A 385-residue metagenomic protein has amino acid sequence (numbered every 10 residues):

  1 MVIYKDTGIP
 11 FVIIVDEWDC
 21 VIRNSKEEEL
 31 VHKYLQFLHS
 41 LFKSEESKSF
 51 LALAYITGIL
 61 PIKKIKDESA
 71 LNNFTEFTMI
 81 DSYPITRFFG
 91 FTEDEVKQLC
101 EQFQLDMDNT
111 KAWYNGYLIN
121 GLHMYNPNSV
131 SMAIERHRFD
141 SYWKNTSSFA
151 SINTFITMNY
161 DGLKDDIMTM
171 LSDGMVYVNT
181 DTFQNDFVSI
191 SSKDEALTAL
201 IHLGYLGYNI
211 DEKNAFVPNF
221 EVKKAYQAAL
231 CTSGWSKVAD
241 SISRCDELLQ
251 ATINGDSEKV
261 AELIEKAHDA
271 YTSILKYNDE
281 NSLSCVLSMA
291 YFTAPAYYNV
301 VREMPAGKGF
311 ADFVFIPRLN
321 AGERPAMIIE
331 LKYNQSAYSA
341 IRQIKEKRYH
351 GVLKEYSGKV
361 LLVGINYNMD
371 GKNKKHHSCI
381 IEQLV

Functional and structural regions predicted by a protein language model:
M1-D279, A294-Y297: Phosphate-binding site recognition
V2-T7, P295-G322: Active-site metal-binding core of divalent-cation-utilizing nuclease and nuclease-like domains
V21-R23, K63-S69, A337-A340, D370-C379: Switch/connector loops and helix/strand junctions flanking conserved nucleotide-binding motifs in nucleotide-processing
H32-F37, Y333-G351: Mg2+/Mn2+-dependent nuclease catalytic core
S40-K48, T198-L206, S288-T293, Q343-V363: Metal-dependent nuclease catalytic cores in nucleic-acid-processing enzymes, especially RNase H-like/related
N281, C285, M289, A311-F313 (+1 more regions): Feature representing long, continuous alpha-helical segments
L287, A311-F315, R324-Y333, K347: Conserved catalytic cores of phosphodiester-cleaving nucleases, focusing on short active-site segments
V352, G358-V385: Domain-level recognition of nuclease-like catalytic cores that cleave nucleotide substrates
